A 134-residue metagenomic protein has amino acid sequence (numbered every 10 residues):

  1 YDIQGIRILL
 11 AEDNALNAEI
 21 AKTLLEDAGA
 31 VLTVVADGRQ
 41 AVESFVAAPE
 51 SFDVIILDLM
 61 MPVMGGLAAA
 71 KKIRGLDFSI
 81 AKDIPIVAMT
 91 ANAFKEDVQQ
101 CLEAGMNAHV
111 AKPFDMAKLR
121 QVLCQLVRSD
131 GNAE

Functional and structural regions predicted by a protein language model:
Y1-E134: C-terminal compact regulatory domains
